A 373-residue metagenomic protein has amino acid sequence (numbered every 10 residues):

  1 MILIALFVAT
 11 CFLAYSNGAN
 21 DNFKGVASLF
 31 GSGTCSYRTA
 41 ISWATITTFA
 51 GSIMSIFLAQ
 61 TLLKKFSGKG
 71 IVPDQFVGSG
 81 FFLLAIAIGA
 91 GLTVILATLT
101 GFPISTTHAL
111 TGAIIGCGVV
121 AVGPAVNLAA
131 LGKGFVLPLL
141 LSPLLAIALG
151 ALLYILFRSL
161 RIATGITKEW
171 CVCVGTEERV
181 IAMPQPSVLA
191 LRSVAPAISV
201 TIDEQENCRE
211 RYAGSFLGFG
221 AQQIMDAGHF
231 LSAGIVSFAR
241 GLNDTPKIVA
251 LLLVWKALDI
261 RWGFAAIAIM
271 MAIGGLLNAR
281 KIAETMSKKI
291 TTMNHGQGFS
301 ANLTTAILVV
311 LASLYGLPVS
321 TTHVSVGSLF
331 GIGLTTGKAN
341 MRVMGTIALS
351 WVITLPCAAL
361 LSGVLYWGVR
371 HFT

Functional and structural regions predicted by a protein language model:
I2-M54: N-terminal signal-anchor module of multipass membrane proteins
L6-L13, W43-G51, S55, A59 (+23 more regions): Alpha-helical transmembrane segments in multi-pass membrane proteins
A19-V26, T34, T100-G112, T245-V249 (+2 more regions): Short, non-helical or kinked segments that cap or interrupt transmembrane helices
S28-Y37, T111-A125, L251-I260, V326-K338: Interfacial segments of multi-pass membrane proteins
G33-I46, A130, R261-A265, H295-S300 (+1 more regions): Membrane-interface alpha-helices at helix entry/exit sites of multi-pass transporters
L99-F102, S287-T321, G337, G345-W351: Hydrophobic alpha-helical bundle architecture
R158-S232, K288: Intrinsically disordered, low-complexity non-transmembrane regions of multi-pass membrane transporters
S232-A301, L311: Transmembrane helical segments that form the transport core of multi-pass membrane transport proteins
